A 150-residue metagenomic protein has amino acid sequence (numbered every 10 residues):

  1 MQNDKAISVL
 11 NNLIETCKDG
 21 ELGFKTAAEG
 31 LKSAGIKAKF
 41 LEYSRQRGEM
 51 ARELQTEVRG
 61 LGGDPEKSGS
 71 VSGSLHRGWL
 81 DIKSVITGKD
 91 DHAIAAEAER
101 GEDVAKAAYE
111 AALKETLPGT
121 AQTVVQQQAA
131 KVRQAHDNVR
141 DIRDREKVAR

Functional and structural regions predicted by a protein language model:
M1-R150: Amphipathic alpha-helical hairpins
